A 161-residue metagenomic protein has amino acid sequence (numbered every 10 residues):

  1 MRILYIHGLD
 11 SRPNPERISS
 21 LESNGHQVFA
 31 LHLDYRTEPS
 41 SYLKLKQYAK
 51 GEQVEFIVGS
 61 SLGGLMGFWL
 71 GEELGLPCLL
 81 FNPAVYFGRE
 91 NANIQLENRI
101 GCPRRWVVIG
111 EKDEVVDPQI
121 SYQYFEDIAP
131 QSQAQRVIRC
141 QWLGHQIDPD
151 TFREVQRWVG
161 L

Functional and structural regions predicted by a protein language model:
M1-E52: Active-site catalytic motif of lipid deacylating hydrolases and related acyltransferases
G8, L31-D34, L76-G88, G110-K112: Active-site nucleophile loop of the alpha/beta-hydrolase fold
S11-R12, E111-D117, H145-Q146: Acidic catalytic loop of the alpha/beta-hydrolase fold
R17-I18, N93, D117-D127, F152: Short alpha-helix in the alpha/beta-hydrolase fold that links the catalytic acid
P39, R139-T151: Catalytic histidine-centered segment of alpha/beta-hydrolase-like enzymes
F56-V58, C78: Conserved alpha/beta-hydrolase fold motif
V58-G67: Gly/Ala-rich beta-loop-alpha elbow adjacent to hydrolase catalytic centers
G101-C102, W106-I109, D113: Short beta-strand/loop motif that positions the catalytic acidic residue of the alpha/beta-hydrolase fold
